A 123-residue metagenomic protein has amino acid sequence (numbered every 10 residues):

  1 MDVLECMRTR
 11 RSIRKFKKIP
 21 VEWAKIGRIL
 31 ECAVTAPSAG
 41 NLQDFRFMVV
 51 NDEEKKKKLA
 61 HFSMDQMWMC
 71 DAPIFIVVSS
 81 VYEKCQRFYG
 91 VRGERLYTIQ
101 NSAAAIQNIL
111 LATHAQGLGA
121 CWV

Functional and structural regions predicted by a protein language model:
M1-V123: Acidic, surface-exposed loops and disordered segments
